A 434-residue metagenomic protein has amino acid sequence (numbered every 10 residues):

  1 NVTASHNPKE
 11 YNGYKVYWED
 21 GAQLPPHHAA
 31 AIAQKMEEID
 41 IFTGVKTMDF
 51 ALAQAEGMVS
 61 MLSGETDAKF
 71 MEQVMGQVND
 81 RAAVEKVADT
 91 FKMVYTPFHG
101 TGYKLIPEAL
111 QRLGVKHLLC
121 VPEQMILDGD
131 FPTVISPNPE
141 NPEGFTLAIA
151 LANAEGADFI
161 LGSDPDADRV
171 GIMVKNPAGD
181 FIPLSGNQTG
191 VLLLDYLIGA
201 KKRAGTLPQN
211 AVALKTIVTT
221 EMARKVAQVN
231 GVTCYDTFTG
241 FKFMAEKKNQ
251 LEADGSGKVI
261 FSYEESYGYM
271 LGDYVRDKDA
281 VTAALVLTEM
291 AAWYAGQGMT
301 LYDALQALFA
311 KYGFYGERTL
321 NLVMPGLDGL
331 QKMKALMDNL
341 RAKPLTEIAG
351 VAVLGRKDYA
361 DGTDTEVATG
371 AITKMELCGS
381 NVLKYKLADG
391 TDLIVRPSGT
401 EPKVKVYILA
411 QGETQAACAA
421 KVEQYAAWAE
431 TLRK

Functional and structural regions predicted by a protein language model:
N1-F42, P137-G162, A167, V191-L197 (+4 more regions): Phosphate/diphosphate-binding loops
T3, R396-S398: Short beta-strand micro-motifs enriched in acidic
N7-P8, P97-Y103, A167-R169, V218-E221 (+2 more regions): Gly/Ser/Thr-rich loops at beta-strand to alpha-helix junctions that form or flank small-molecule/cofactor-binding
E10-V16, Q54, K104-A109, D130-V134 (+8 more regions): Short acidic, glycine/serine/threonine-rich loops at helix termini
N12-T146, A150-A152: Gly/Ser/Thr-enriched, mixed-charge loops and adjacent short helices that form phosphate/oxyanion-binding elements
W18-D20, K175-A178, A388-D389: Short acidic-glycine loop/turn motifs at beta-strand connectors
Q23-A29, C120, D180-I198, T282-V286: Gly/Ser/Thr-rich active-site loops/lids in small-molecule metabolic enzymes that frequently grip phosphoryl groups
N153, A157-F159, D180-I182, A200 (+4 more regions): Phosphate-binding and adjacent anionic-ligand microenvironments
